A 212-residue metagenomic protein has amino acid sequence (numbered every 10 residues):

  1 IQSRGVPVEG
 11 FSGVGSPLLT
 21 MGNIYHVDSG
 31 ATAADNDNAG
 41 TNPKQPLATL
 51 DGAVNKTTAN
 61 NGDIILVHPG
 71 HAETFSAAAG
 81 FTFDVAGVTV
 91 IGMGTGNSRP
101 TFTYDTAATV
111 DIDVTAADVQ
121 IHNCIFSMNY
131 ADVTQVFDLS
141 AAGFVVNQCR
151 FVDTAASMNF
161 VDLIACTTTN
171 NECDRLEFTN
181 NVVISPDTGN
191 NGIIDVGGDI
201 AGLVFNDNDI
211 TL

Functional and structural regions predicted by a protein language model:
I1-G52, P69: Right-handed parallel beta-helix/beta-solenoid
S3, V8, V27, V67 (+11 more regions): Extracellular beta-strand solenoids
G22, S29, P69, V146 (+3 more regions): Acidic, glycine-rich low-complexity segments
Y25-G30, A48, G52-T74, V88-G94: Glycine-rich repeat segments that build the extracellular carbohydrate-interaction surface of secreted and virion
N36, L50-A59, E73-V85, P100-F102 (+4 more regions): Short, T/G/N/S-enriched strand-turn elements that build extracellular solenoid repeat scaffolds
E73-F75, A86-Q135, Q148, V152-A155: Right-handed parallel beta-helix/beta-spiral solenoid domain characteristic of secreted/periplasmic
V85, T89-G92, A116-N123, F144-N147 (+3 more regions): All-beta strand scaffolds that present successive hydrophobic residues in beta-strands
N97, M128, D153, M158 (+4 more regions): Residues in short coils/turns that link rungs of repeat/solenoid architectures in beta-rich domains
